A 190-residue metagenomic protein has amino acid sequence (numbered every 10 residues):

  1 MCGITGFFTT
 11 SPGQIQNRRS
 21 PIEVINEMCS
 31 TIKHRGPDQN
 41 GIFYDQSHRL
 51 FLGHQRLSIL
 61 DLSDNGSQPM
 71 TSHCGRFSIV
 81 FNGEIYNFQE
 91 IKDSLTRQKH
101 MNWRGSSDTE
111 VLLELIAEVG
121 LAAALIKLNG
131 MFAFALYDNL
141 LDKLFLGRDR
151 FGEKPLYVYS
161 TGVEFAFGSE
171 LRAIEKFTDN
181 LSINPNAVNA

Functional and structural regions predicted by a protein language model:
M1-A190: Cysteine-centered catalytic environments shared across enzyme families
